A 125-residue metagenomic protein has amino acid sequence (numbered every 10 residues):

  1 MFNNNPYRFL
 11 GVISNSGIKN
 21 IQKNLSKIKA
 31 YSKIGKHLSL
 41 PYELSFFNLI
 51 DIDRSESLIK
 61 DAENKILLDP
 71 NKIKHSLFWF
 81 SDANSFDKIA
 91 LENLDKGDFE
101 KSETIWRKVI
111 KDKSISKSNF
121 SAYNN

Functional and structural regions predicted by a protein language model:
M1-N48, N71-K74: N-terminal J-domain/J-like co-chaperone modules of DnaJ/Hsp40 proteins
Y7-L10, I50-I52, K72-S85, A90: Conserved "turn/edge" positions that cap or connect secondary-structure elements within repeat/scaffolded domains
K19-Q22, E56-K60, D87: Membrane-embedded glycan transfer/ligation machinery that uses polyprenyl lipid-linked sugar donors/oligosaccharides
S26, A30, F80, R107-K108: Short amphipathic alpha-helical surface patches that mediate protein-protein
K29, L38, I50, R54-K65: Extended, hydrophobic interaction surfaces within ordered domains
F47-D53, W79-F80, N119-N125: TPR/TPR-like alpha-solenoid helical repeat scaffolds
S57-S76, F99-K108: Repeat-mediated protein-protein interaction surfaces in helical alpha-solenoids
N84-S116, F120-N124: Alpha-helical segment of the N-proximal tetratricopeptide repeat
